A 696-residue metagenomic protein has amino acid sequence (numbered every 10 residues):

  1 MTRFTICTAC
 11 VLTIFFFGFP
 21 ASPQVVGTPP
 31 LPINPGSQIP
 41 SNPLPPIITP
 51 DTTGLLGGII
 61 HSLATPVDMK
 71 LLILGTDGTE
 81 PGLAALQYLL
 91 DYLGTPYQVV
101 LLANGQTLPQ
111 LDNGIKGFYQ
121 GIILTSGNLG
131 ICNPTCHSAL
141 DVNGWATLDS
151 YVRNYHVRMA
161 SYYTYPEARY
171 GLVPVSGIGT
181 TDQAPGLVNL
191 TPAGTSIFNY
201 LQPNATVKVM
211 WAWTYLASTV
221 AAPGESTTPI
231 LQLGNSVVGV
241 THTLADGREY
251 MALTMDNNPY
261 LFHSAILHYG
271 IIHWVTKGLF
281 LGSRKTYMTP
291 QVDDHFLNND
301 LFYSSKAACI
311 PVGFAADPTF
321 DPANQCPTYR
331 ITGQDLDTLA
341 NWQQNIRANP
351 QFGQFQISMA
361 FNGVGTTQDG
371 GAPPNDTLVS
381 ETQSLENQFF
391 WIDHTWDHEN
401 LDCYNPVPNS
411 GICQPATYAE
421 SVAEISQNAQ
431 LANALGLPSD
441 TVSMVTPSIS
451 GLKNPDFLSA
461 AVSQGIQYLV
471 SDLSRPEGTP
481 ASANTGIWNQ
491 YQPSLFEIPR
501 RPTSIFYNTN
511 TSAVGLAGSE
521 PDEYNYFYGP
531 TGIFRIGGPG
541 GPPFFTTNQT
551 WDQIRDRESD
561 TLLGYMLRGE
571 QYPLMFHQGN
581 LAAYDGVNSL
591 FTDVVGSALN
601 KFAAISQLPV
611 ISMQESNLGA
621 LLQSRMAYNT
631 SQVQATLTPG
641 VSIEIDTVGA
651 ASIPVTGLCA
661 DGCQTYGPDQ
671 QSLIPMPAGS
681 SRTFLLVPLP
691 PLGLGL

Functional and structural regions predicted by a protein language model:
G36, D51-G54, V157-G234: An acidic, glycine-rich "communication" segment
M69, G127, A146-Y155, Y162-V173 (+6 more regions): Metal-dependent polysaccharide deacetylase catalytic core of the NodB/CE4 family, i.e., the active-site-bearing domain
L72-S161, E167-R169: Helical hinge/lid and interdomain linker segments adjacent to catalytic or ligand-binding clefts that mediate domain
Y88-Y92, F118-Y119, Y155-V157, S196 (+1 more regions): A glycine-centered loop/beta-turn motif at secondary-structure junctions
L93, G105, R248-Q388, Y418 (+3 more regions): Active-site beta->alpha N-cap acidic-glycine motif
V99-L101, L267-T289, A323, N341-G365 (+4 more regions): C-terminal domain-boundary segment and adjacent tail
L172-V173, K208, S218-I230, N235-R248 (+5 more regions): Active-site-adjacent pocket scaffolds in enzyme catalytic domains
Q670-L696: C-terminal beta-strand-rich structural cap/linker in extracellular carbohydrate-active enzymes
